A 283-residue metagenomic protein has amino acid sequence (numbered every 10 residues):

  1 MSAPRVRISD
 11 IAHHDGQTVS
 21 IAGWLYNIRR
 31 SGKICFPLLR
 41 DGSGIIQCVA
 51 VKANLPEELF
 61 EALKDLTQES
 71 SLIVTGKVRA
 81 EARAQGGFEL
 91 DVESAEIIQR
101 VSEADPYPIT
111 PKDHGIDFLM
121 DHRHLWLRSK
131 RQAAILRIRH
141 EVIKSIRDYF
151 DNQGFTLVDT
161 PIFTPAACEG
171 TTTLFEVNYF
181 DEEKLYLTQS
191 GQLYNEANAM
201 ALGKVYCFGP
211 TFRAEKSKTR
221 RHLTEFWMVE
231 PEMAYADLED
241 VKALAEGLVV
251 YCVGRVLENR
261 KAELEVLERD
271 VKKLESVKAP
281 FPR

Functional and structural regions predicted by a protein language model:
M1-R283: Class II aminoacyl-tRNA synthetase catalytic cores and aaRS-like
